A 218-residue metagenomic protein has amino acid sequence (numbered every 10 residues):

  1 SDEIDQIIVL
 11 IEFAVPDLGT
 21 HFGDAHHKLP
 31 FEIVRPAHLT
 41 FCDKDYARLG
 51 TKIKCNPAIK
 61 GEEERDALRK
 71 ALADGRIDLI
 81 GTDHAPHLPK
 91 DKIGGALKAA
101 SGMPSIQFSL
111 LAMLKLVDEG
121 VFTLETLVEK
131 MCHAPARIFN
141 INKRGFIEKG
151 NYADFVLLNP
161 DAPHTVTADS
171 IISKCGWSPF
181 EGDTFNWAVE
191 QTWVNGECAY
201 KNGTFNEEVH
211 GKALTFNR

Functional and structural regions predicted by a protein language model:
S1, I7-E12, G19-A25, P30-I80: Histidine/acidic residue-rich metal-binding segments in metalloenzymes
F41-A47, K90-G94, A168-S170: Short acidic, glycine/serine/threonine-rich loops at helix termini
Y46-R48, E119-V121, N202-T204: Short, glycine- and charge-enriched coil/turn segments that flank and shape catalytic ligand pockets
K52, K70-A73, L79-I80, A85-A162: His/Asp/Glu-enriched, well-ordered alpha-helical/loop segment that forms or immediately abuts the divalent-metal
I53-E63, A100-P104, S178-T184: A short acidic, glycine-rich active-site loop that binds or catalyzes chemistry on phosphate/adenosine moieties
G95, K149-T215: C-terminal cap of metal-dependent C-N hydrolases
R218: A cross-kingdom feature strongest in bacterial/archaeal respiratory oxidoreductases
